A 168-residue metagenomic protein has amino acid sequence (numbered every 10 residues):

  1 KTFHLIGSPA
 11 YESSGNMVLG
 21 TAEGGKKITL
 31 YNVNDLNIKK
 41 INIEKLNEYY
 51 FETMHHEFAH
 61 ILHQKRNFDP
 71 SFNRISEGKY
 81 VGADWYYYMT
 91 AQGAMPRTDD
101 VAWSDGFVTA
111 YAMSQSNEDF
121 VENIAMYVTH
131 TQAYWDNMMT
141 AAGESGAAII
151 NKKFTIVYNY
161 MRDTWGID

Functional and structural regions predicted by a protein language model:
F3-D168: Active-site-flanking segments in enzyme catalytic domains
